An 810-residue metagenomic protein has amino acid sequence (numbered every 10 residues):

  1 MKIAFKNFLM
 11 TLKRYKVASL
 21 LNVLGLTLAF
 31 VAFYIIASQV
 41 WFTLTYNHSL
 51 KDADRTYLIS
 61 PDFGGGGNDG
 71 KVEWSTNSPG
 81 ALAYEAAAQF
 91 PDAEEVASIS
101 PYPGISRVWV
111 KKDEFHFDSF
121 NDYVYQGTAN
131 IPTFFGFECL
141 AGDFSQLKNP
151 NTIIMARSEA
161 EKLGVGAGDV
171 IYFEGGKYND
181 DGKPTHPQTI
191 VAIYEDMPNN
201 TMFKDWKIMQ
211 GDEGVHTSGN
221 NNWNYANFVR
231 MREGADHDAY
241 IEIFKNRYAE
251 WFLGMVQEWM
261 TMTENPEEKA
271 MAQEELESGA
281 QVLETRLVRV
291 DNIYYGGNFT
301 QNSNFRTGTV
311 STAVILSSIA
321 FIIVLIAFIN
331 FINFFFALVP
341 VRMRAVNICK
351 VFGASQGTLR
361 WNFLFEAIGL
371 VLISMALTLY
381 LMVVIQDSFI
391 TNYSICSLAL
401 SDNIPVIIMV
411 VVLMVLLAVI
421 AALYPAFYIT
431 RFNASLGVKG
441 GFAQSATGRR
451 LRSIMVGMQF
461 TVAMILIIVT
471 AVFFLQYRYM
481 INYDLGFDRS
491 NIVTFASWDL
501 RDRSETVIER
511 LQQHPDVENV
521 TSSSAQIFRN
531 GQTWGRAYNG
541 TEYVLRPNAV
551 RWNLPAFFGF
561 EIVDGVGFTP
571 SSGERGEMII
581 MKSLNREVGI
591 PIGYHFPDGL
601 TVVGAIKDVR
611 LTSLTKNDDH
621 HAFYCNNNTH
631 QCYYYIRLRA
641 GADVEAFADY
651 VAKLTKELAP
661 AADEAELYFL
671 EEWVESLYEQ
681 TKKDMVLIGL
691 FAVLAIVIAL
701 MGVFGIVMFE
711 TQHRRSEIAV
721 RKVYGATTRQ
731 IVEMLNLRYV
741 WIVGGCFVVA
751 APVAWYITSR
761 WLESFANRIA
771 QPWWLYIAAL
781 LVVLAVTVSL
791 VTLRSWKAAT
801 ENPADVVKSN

Functional and structural regions predicted by a protein language model:
M1-F5, M10-R14, L50, W251-I319 (+7 more regions): Membrane-helix entry/capping segments
F5-V17, L21, G25, F328-L370 (+3 more regions): Intracellular coupling helices
R14-L44, R449-Q476, F487, G702 (+2 more regions): Short, strongly hydrophobic transmembrane alpha-helices
I36-R107, D118, V215-H216, N222-R230 (+6 more regions): Membrane-proximal extracellular/periplasmic loop immediately following the first transmembrane helix
A37, I319-V346, I420-A426, F691-I718 (+1 more regions): A hydrophobic alpha-helix feature that marks transmembrane segments and, especially, their cytosolic C-terminal ends
A129-L140, M155-T307, E509, Q513-L677: Mid-to-C-terminal secondary-structure elements that act as membrane-proximal/extracytoplasmic interface segments
R286, A367-A434, L475, R738-T800: Small-residue-rich transmembrane alpha-helices
A661-A751, T758-W761: C-terminal transmembrane helical bundles of large multi-pass transporters and their helix-start/helix-kink determinants
